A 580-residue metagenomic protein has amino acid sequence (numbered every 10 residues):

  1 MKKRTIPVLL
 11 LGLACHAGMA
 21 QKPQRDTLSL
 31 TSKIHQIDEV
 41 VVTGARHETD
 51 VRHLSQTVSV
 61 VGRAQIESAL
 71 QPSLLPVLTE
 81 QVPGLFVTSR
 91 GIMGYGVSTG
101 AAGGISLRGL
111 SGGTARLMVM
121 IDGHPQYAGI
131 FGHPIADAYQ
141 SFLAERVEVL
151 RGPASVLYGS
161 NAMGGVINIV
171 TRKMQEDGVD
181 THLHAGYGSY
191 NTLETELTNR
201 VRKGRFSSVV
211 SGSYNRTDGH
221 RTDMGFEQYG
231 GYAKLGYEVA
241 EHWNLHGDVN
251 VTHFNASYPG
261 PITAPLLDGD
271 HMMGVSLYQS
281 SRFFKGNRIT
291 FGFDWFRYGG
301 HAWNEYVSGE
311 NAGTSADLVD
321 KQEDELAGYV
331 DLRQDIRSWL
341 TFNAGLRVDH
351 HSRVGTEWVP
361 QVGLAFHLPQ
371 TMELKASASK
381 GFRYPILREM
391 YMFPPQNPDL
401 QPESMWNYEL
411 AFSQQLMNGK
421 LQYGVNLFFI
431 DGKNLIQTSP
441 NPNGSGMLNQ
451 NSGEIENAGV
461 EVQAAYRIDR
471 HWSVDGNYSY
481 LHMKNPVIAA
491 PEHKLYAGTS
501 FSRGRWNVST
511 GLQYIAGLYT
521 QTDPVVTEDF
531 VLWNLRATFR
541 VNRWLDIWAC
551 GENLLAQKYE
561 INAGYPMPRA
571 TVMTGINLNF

Functional and structural regions predicted by a protein language model:
P7, A20, G236-V239, A376 (+1 more regions): Conserved C-terminal beta-signal and adjacent last beta-strands/turns of outer-membrane beta-barrel proteins
K22-E67, L75: Short, acidic, small-residue-rich periplasmic hinge/interaction motif at the N-terminus of Gram-negative outer-membrane
P76-H124: Extracytoplasmic beta-strand/coil segments of soluble accessory domains associated with Gram-negative outer-membrane
H124-R151: Short acidic/polar hinge/loop motifs at secondary-structure boundaries that mediate gating or recognition
A154, V166, V170-V201, G212 (+1 more regions): Short strand-turn segments of transmembrane beta-barrel domains in outer membranes, especially the first one or two
R205-F206, R297-N304, H367, E373-K375 (+3 more regions): Membrane-embedded beta-barrel scaffold of Gram-negative outer-membrane proteins
T217-G230, E238-M272: Flexible loop and strand-edge segments within Gram-negative outer membrane beta-barrel domains
D335-S338, F429-D431, Q450-L518, D546 (+1 more regions): Gram-negative outer-membrane beta-barrel transporters
